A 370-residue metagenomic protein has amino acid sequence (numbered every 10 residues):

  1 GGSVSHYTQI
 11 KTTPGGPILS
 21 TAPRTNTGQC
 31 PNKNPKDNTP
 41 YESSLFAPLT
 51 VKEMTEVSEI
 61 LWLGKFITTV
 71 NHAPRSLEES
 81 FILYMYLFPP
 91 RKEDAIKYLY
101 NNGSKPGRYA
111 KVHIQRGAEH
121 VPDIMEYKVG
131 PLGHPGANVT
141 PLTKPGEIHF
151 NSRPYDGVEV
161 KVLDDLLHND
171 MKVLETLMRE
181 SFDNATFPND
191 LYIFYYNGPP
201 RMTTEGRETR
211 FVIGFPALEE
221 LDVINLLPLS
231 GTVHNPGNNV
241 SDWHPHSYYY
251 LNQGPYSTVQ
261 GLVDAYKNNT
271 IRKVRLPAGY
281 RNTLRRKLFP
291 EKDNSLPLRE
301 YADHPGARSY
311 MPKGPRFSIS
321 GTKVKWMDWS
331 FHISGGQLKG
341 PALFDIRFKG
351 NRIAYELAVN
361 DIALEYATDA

Functional and structural regions predicted by a protein language model:
G2-A370: Beta-strand/loop-rich accessory regions of lumenal/periplasmic or secreted enzymes, predominantly carbohydrate-active
